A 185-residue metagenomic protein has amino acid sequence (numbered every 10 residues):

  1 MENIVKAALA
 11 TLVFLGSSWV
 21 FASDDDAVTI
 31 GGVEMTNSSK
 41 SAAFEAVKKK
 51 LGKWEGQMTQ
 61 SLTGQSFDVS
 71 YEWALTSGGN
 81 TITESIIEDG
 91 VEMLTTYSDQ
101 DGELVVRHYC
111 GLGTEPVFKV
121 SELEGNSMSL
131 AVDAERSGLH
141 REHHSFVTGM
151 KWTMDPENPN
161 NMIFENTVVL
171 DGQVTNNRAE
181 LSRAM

Functional and structural regions predicted by a protein language model:
M1-A8: Bacterial N-terminal signal peptides that target proteins for export
A8-G16: Bacterial N-terminal signal peptides
V20-A22: Boundary at the C-terminal end of the N-terminal hydrophobic targeting segment
V28-T29, P159-M185: Edge beta-strand at a domain terminus
G31-G32, N37-K40, Q57-E142: Central antiparallel beta-sheet cores of small beta-barrel/beta-sandwich binding domains
S38-K53: N-terminal helix-cap/turn-to-beta initiation motif at the start of protein domains
L51-Q57, F164: A short, Trp-centered hydrophobic/proline-enriched beta-strand micro-motif
E124, P156-N160: Residue-level recognition of beta-strand termini and adjacent short loop/turns
